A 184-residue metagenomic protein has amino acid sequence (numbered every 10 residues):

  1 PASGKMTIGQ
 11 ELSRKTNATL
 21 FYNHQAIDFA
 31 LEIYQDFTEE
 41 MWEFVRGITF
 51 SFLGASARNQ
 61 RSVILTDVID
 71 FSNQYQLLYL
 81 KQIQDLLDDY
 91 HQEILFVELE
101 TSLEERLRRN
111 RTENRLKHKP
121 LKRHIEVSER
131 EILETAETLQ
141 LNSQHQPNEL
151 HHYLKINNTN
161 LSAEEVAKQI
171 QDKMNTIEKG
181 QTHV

Functional and structural regions predicted by a protein language model:
S3: ATP-binding Walker
M6: Walker A/P-loop
Q10-A57: Conserved substrate/cofactor phosphate-moiety recognition/catalytic segment in nucleotide-dependent phosphotransferases
F44-F96: Glycine-rich phosphate-binding loop used to anchor ATP phosphates in small-molecule kinases, encompassing both
T49, L53, A163-Q171: Short, amphipathic alpha-helical "lid/cap" segments that border enzyme active or binding sites
D88-N110, I156: Conserved phosphate-donor/acceptor-positioning beta-strand/loop module used by diverse small-molecule
T112, L116-V166: Small-molecule kinase domains that catalyze NTP-dependent phosphoryl transfer to phosphate-bearing small molecules
Q169-G180: C-terminal alpha-helix
